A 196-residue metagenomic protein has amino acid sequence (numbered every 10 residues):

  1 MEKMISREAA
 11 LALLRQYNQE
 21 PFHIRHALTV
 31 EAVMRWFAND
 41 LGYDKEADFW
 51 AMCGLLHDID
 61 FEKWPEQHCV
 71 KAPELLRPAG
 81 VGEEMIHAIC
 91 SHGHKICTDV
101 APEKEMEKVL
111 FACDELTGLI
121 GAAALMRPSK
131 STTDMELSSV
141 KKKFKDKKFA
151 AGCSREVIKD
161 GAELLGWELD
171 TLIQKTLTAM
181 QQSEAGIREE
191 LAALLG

Functional and structural regions predicted by a protein language model:
M1-W64: Acidic/His-rich, divalent-metal-binding segments that scaffold phosphate/diphosphate chemistry
I5, R25-T29, Q67, E84 (+6 more regions): Conserved active-site and cofactor/substrate-binding residues in soluble primary-metabolism enzymes
L11, R15, L28-R35, V70-P73 (+4 more regions): Predominant activation on well-ordered alpha-helical scaffold segments within soluble catalytic domains
R15, R35, N39, R77 (+2 more regions): Short polybasic/polar patches that bind polyanions
E20, M106-V109, D170: Amphipathic, non-membrane alpha-helical segments in soluble helical-bundle scaffolds
N39, G121-A124, A185, E189-A192: Charged/polar positions within long, soluble alpha-helices
Y43-A150, K159: Divalent metal-dependent catalytic cores for phosphoryl transfer on phosphate-bearing substrates
T132, S139-G196: A structured, mid-to-C-terminal "fold-capping" secondary-structure block
